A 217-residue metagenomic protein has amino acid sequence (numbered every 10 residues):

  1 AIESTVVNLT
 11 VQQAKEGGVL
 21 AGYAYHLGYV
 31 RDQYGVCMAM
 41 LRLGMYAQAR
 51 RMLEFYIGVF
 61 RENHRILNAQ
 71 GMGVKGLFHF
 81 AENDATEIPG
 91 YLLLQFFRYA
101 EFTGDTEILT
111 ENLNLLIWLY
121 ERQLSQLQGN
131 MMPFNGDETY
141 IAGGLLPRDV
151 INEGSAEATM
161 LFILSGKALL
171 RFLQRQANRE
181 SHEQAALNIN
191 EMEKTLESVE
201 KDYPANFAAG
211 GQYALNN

Functional and structural regions predicted by a protein language model:
A1-G28, A47-R51, F55, K201-Y203: Low-complexity, Ser/Thr/Pro/Gly-enriched N-terminal "stalk/linker" regions
I2, A49, L109-L116, H182-M192: Hydrophobic packing residues in well-ordered alpha-helices of helical domains and bundles
V7, V11, K15, E62-R65 (+4 more regions): Conserved helix-loop functional segments at active or binding sites
N8, L43, F55, V59 (+7 more regions): Structured segments of extracytoplasmic/periplasmic soluble domains in secreted or envelope-associated proteins
G18-A21, D84, V150, G154: Short secondary-structure boundary/capping elements
Y25, I66-G71, Q128-N135, I151-A156 (+1 more regions): Catalytic cores of carbohydrate-active enzymes
H26-N130, S155-I163: Aromatic-rich carbohydrate-recognition surfaces in CAZymes
G136-P147: A short, charged helix-loop
